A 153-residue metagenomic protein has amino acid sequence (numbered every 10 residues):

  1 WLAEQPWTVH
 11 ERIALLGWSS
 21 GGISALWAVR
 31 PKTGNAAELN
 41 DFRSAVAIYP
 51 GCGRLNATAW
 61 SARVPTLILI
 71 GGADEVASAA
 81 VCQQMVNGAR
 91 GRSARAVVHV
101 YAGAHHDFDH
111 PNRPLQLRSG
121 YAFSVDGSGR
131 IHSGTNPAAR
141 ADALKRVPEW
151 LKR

Functional and structural regions predicted by a protein language model:
W1-R63: Primarily recognizes the serine-hydrolase "nucleophile elbow" in alpha/beta-hydrolase and SGNH/GDSL folds
G22-A25, C82, L144: A general structural signal for well-ordered alpha-helical segments in protein cores
I68-I70: Short beta-strand/loop motif that positions the catalytic acidic residue of the alpha/beta-hydrolase fold
A73-A77, H106-D107: Acidic catalytic loop of the alpha/beta-hydrolase fold
S78-A89, R113: Short alpha-helix in the alpha/beta-hydrolase fold that links the catalytic acid
R95-R153: C-terminal catalytic histidine-bearing segment of alpha/beta-hydrolase fold enzymes
